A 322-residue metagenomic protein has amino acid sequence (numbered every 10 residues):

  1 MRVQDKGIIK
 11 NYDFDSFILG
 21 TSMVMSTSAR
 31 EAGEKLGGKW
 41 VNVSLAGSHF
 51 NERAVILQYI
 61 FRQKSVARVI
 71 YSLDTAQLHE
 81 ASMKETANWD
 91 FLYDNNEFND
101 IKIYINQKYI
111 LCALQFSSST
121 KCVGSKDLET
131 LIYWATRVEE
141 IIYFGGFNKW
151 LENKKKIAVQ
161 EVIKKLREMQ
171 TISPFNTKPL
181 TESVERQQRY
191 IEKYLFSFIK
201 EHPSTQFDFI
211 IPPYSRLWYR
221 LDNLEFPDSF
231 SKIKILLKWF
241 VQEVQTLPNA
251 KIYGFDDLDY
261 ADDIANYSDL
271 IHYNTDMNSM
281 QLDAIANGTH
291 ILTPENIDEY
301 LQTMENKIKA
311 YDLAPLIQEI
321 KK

Functional and structural regions predicted by a protein language model:
Y12-Y104: Membrane-embedded segments
S26-T27, Q77-S82, S215-R220, A261-I264: Short catalytic/ligand-binding loop motif for oxyanion handling, primarily in non-cytosolic enzymes, centered on
A54-V55, E185-L195, S229-Q242: Well-ordered, non-membrane alpha-helical segments in soluble/globular domains
S72-L73, S82, T86-S204, Y300-K322: Secreted/periplasmic serine-hydrolase-like ester/acetyl group-modifying domain
I199-E225, G254-L258: Active-site segments of SGNH/GDSL-like serine hydrolases that catalyze O-acetyl group transfer/hydrolysis on lipids
W218-Y253: Substrate-gating cap/lid alpha-helix
A250-I264: Acidic carboxylate-rich catalytic motifs and surrounding loops in phosphoryl-/glycosyl-chemistry enzymes
N266-L313: Histidine-centered active-site loop/cap adjacent to the catalytic His in serine esterases/O-acetyl transfer systems
